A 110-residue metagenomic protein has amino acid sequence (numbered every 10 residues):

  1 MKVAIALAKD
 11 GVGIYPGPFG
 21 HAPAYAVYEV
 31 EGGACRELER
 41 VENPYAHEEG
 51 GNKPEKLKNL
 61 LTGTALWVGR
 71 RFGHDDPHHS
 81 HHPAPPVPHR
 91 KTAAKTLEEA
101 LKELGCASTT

Functional and structural regions predicted by a protein language model:
M1-N52, G63, P88-T110: Non-catalytic interface/targeting segments
L57-P88: Mid-chain, well-packed structural core segment of small domains
